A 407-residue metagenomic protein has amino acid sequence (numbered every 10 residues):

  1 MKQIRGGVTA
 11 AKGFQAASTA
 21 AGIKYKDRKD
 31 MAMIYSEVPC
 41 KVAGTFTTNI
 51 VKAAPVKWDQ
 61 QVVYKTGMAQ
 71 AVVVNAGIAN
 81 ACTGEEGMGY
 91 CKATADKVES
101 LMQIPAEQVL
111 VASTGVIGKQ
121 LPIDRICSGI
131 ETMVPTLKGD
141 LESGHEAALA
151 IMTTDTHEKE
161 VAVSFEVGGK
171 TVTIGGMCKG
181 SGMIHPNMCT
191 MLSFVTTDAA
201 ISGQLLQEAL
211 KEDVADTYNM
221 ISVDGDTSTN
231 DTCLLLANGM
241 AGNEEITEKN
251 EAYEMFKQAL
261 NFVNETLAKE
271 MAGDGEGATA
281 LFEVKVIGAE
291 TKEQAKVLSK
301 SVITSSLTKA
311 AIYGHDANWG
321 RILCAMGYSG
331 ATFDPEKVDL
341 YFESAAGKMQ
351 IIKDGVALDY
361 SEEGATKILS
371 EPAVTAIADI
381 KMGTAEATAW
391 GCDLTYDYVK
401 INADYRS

Functional and structural regions predicted by a protein language model:
M1-N75, A79-Y90, E99-S407: A structural signal for small-residue-enriched, beta-sheet-centric alpha/beta enzyme cores and oligomeric scaffold folds
A95: Generic structural marker for isolated residues within well-ordered, non-membrane alpha-helices of soluble domains
